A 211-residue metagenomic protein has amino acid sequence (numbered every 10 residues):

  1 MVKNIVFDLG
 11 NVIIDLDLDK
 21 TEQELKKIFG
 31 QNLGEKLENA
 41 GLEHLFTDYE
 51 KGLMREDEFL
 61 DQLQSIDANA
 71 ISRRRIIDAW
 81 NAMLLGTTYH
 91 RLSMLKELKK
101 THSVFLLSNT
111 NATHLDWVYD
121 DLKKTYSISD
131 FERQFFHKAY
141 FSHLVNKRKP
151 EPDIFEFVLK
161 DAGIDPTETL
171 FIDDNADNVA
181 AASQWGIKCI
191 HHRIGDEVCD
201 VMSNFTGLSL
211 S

Functional and structural regions predicted by a protein language model:
M1-K3, W117-S211: Asp-based, Mg2+/Mn2+-dependent phosphohydrolase catalytic module
V2-S93, K100, L115: N-terminal helical cap/lid subdomain that shapes the substrate entry/recognition surface in HAD-like hydrolases
F7, S108, I172-D174: Active-site flanking residues adjacent to catalytic metal/cofactor-binding acidic residues
D8-N11, G52, L98, L106 (+2 more regions): Generic structural signal for small/hydrophobic residues in well-ordered secondary structure, especially within
V12-I13, L18-K20, T110-T113, V145-N146 (+2 more regions): Short, solvent-exposed loop/turn segments at secondary-structure junctions
K20-E24, H44, E58, Q62 (+6 more regions): Alpha-helical elements of Rossmann-like donor-binding domains used by nucleotide-donor carbohydrate transfer enzymes
F29, L92-F141: Substrate-recognition/cap helix-loop segment adjacent to the acidic, metal-dependent catalytic center of Asp-based
K36, R73-R74, L107-N109, E168-T169 (+1 more regions): Residue-level detector of family-conserved "landmark" positions at structurally sensitive sites
